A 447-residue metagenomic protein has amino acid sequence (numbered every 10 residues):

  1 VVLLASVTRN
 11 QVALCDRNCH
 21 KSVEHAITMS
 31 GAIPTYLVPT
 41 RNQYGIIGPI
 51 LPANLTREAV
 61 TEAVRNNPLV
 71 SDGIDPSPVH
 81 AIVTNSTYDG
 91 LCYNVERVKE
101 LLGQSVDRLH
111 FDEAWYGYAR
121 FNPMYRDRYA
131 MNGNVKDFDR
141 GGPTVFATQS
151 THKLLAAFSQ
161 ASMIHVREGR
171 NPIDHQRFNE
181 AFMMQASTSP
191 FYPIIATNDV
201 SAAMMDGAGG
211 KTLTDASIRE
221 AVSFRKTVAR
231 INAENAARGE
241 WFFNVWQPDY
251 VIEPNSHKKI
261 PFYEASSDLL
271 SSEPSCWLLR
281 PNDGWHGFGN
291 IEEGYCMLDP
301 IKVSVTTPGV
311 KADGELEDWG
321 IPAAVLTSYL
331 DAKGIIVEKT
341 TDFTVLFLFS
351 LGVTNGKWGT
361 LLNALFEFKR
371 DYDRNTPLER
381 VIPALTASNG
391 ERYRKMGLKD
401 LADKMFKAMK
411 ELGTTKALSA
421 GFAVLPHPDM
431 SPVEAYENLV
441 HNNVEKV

Functional and structural regions predicted by a protein language model:
V1-N232: Conserved PLP-enzyme active-site core in the AAT-like
A208-V447: Non-catalytic terminal extensions of PLP-dependent enzymes
